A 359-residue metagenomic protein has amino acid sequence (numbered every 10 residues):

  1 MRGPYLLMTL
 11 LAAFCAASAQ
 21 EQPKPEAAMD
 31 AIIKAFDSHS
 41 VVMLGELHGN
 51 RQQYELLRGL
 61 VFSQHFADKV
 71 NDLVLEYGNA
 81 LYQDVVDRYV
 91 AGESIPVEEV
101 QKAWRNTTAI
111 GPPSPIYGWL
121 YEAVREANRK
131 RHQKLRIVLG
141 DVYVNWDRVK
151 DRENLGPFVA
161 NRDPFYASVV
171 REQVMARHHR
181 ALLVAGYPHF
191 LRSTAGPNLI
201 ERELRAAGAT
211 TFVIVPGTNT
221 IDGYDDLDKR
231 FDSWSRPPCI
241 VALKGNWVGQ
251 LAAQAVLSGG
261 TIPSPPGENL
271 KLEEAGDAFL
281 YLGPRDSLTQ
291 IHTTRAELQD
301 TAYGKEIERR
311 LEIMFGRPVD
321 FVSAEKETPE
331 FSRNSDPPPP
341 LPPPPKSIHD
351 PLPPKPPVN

Functional and structural regions predicted by a protein language model:
Y5-C15: Bacterial N-terminal signal peptides
S18-N359: Compositional signal for N-terminal targeting/processing segments
